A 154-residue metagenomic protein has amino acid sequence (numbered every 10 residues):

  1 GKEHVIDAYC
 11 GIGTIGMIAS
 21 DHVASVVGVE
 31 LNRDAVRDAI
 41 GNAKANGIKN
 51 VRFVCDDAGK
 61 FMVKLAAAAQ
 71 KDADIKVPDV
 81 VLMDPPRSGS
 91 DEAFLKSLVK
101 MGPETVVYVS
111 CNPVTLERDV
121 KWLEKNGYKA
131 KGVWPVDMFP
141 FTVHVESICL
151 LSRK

Functional and structural regions predicted by a protein language model:
G1-K154: Rossmann-like S-adenosyl-L-methionine
